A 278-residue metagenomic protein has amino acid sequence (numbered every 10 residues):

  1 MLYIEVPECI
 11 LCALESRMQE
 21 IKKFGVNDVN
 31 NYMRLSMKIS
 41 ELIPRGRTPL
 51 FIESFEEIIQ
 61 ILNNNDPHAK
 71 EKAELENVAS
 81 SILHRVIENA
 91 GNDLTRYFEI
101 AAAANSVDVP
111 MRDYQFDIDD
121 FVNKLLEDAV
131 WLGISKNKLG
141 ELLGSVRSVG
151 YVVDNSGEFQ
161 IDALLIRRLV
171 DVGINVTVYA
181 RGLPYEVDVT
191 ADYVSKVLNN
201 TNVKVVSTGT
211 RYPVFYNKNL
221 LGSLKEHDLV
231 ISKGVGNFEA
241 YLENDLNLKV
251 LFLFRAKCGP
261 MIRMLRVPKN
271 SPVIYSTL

Functional and structural regions predicted by a protein language model:
L2-V146: Electropositive, gly/pro-rich neighborhoods at or near active sites that engage anionic ligands
G140, A163-R167, S195, L220-L221: Short amphipathic alpha-helical segments and helix-helix/interface helices
S148-G150, L229: Structural motif
V149, V176, V250-L251: Hydrophobic anchor at the start of a short beta-strand that flanks the dinucleotide cofactor-binding loop
V152-A163, L183-Y185, V235-A240: Gly/Ser/Thr-rich loops at beta-strand to alpha-helix junctions that form or flank small-molecule/cofactor-binding
N155-V178: Histidine-anchored nucleotide/phosphate-binding helix
A180-R181, D192-L278: C-terminal functional extensions of proteins
V187-V189: Beta-rich nucleic-acid/ligand-interaction surfaces
